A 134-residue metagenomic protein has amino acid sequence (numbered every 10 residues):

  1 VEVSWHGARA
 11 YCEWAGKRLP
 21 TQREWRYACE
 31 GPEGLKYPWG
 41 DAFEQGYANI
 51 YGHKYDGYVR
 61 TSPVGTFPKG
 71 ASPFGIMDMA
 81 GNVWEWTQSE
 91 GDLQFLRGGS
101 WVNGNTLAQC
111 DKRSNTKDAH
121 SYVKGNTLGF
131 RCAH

Functional and structural regions predicted by a protein language model:
V1-N126: Functional-site microenvironments in short loops/helix caps that host divalent-cation chemistry
N126-H134: Short, structured beta-strand segments at or near domain termini in extracellular proteins/domains
